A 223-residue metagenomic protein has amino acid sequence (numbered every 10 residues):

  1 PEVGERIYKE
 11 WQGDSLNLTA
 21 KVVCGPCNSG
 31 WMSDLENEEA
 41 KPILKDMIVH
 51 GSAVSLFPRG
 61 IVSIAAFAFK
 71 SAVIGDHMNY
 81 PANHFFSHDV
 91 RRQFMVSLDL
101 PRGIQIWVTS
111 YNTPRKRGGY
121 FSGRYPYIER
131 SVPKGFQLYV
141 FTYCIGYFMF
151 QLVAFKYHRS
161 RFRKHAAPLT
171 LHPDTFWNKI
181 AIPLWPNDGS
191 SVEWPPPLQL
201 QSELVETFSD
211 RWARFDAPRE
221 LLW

Functional and structural regions predicted by a protein language model:
P1-L35: An N-terminal structural lobe/cap that precedes and organizes the functional/catalytic core across diverse proteins
K21, G25-C27, F67-G75, V153-F155: Structured loops at beta-to-helix junctions and adjacent beta-edge loops in soluble globular domains
W31-M32, A65-P101: Short flanking/linker segments adjacent to small metal-binding domains or redox-active Cys/His motifs
D34-I43: Short cysteine/histidine-rich zinc-coordinating motifs and their immediately flanking basic loops
L44-I61: Short microdomains enriched in Cys/His and/or Lys/Arg
F86-W223: C-terminal, charged low-complexity interaction regions
